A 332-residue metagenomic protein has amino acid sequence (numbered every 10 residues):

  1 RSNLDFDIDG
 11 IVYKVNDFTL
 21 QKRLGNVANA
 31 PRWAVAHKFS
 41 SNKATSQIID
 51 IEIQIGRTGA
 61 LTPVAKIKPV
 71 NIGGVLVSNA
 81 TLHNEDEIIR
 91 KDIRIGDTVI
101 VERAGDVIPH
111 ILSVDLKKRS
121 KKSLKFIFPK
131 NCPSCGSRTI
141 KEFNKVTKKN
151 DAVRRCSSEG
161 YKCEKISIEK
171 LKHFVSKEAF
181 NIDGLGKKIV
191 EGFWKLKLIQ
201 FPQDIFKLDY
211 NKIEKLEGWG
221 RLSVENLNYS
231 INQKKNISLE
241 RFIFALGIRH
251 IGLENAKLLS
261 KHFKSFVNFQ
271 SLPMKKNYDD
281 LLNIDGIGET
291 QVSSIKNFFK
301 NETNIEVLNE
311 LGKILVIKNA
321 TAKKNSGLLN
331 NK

Functional and structural regions predicted by a protein language model:
R1-E240, F244-H262, V267-K275, L281-S294 (+2 more regions): RNA/tRNA-interacting regions in translation and RNA-turnover enzymes
I317-N331: Glycine-/acidic-rich phosphate or pyrophosphate-binding loops and their flanking alpha/beta elements
